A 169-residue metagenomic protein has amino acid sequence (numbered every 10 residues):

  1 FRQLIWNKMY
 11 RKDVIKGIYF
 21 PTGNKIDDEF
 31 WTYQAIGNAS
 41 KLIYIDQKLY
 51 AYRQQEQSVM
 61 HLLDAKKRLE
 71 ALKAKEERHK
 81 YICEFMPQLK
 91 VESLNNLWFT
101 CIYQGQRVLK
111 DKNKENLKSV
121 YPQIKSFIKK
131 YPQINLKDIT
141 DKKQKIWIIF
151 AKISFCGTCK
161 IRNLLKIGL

Functional and structural regions predicted by a protein language model:
F1-A65: Conserved nucleotide-sugar donor-binding catalytic segment
K16, I36-G37, C83, K129 (+1 more regions): Alpha-helix boundary recognition
Q47-E56, H61-Q88, Y103, R107-P132: Catalytic core of nucleotide-sugar-dependent glycosyltransferases
Q88-N96: All-alpha amphipathic helical-bundle segments outside canonical DNA-binding/catalytic cores that form hydrophobic
K110-L169: Membrane-interface aromatic/basic loop that binds lipid-linked glycans or pyrophosphate carriers, typified by
